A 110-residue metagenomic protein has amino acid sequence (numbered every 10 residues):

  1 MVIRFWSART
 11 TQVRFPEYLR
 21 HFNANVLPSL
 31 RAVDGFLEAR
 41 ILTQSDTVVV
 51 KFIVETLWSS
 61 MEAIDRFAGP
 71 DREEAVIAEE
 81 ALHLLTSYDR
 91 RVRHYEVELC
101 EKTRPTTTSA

Functional and structural regions predicted by a protein language model:
M1-I3, Y18, G35-A39: Short, flexible segments with low predicted structural confidence
I3-R9, R40-P70: Short, well-ordered beta-strand segments in beta-rich or mixed alpha/beta enzyme and ligand-binding folds
R9-F22: Short, surface-exposed ligand-recognition loops at beta-strand->loop->(often short) alpha-helix junctions that present
R14-P16, E62-I64, C100: Residue-level signal for secondary-structure boundary sites
A24-F36, L57-H94: An amphipathic, aromatic/His-enriched active-site/gating alpha helix that lines ligand/cofactor pockets
R40-V50, V76-A110: Glycine-rich beta-strand-turn "strand-cap" elements at beta-sheet edges
